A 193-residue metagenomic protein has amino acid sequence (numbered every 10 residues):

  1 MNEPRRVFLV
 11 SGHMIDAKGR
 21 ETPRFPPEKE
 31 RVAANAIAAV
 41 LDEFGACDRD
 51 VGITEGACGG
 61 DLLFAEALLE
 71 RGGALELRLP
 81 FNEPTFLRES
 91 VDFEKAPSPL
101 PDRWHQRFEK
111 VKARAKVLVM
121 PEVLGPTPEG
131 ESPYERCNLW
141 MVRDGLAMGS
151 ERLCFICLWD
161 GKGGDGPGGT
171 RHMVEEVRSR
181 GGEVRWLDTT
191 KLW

Functional and structural regions predicted by a protein language model:
M1-W193: Acidic/glycine-enriched connector segments
